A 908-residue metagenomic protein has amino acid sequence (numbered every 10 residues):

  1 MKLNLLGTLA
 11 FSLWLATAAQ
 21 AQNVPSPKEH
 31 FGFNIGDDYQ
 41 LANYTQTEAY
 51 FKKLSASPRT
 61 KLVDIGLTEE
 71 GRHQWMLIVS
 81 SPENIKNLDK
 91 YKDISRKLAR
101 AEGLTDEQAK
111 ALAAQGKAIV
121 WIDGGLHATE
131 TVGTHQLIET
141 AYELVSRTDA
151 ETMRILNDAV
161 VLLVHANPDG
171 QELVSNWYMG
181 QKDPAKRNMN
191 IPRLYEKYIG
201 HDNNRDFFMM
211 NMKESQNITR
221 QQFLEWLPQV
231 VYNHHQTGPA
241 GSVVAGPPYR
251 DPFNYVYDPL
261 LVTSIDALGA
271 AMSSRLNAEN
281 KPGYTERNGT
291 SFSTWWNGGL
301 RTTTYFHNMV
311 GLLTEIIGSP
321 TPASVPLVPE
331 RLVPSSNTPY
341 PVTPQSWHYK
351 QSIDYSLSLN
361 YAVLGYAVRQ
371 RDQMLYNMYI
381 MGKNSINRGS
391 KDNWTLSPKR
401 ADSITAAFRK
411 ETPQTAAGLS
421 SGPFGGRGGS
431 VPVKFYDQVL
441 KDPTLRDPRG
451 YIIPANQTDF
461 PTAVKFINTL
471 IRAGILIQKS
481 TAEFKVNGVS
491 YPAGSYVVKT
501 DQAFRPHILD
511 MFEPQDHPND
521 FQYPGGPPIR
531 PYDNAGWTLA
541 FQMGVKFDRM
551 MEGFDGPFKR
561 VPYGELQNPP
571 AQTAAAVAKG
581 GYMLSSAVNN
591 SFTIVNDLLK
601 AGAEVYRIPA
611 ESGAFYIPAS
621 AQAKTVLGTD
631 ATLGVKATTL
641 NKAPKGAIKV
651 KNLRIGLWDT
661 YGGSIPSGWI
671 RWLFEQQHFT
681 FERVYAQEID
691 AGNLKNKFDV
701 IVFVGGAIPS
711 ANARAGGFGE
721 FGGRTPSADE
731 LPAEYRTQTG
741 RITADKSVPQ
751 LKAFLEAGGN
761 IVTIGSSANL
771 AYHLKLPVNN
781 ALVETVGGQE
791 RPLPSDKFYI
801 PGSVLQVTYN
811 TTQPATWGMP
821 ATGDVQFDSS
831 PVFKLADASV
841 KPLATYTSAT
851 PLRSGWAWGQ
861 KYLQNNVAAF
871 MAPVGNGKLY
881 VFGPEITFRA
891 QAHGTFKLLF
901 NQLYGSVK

Functional and structural regions predicted by a protein language model:
M1-G7: Bacterial N-terminal signal peptides that target proteins for export
G7-A18: Bacterial N-terminal signal peptides
Q22-T131, H135-A159, I199, R205-D206 (+7 more regions): Intrinsic-disorder/low-complexity accessory segments
Q108-K110, K182-R193, I218, V230-G238 (+1 more regions): Structured alpha-helical segments in the cores of large, soluble enzyme domains
L126-A128, V164-G170, M209, G238: Acidic, glycine-rich active-site loops and adjacent beta-strand->loop/helix elements that engage anionic groups
A159-V161, P168-R205: Divalent-metal coordination cores built from histidine and acidic residues
L163-N167, Y178, N233-G241, S767: Short, solvent-exposed turn/loop segments enriched in Gly/Ser/Thr/Pro and often Arg
D169-G170, G238-A240, P320, P709: Feature marks short, surface-exposed loop/turn motifs that line or immediately flank catalytic pockets and channel
